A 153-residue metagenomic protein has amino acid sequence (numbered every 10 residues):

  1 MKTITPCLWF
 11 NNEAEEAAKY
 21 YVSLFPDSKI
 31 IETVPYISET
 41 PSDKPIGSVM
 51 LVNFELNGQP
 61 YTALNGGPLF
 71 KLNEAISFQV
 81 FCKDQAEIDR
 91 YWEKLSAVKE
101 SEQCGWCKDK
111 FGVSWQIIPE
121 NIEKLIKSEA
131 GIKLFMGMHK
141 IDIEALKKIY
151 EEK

Functional and structural regions predicted by a protein language model:
M1-K2, F70-L72: Short, flexible turn/loop "capping" segments at secondary-structure junctions
I4-P6: Hydrophobic faces of well-ordered beta-strands that scaffold small-molecule active sites in alpha/beta enzyme cores
L8-G58: Core segments of cupin and vicinal oxygen chelate
F10, A14, L24, L56-P60 (+2 more regions): Vicinal oxygen chelate
I122-G137: A short, polar/charged loop-to-alpha-helix boundary motif
G137-K147: Terminal, contiguous helix-loop blocks that mediate binding/assembly
